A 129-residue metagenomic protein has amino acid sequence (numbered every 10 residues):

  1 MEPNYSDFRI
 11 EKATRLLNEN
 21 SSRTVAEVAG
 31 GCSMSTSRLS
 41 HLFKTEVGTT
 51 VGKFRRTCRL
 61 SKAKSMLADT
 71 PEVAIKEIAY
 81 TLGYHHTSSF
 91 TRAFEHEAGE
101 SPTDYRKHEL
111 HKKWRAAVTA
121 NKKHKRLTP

Functional and structural regions predicted by a protein language model:
M1, Y5-R15, M34, R38: An amphipathic alpha-helical interaction segment
E11-A26, T45-H85, E109-P129: Terminal helix-turn-helix DNA-binding modules in bacterial transcription factors
A26-R55, A79-D104: Basic/polar phosphate-binding segments, predominantly the helix-turn-helix DNA-binding elements of transcriptional
